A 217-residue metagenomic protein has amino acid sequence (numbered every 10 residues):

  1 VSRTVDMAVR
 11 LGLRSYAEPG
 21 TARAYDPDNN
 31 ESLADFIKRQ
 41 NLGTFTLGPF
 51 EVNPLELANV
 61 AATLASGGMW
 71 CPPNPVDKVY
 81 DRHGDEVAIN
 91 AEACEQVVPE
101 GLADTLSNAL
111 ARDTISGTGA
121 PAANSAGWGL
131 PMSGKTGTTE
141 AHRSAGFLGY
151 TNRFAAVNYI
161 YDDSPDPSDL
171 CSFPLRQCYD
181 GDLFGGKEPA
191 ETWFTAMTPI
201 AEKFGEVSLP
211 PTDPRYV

Functional and structural regions predicted by a protein language model:
V1-P19, K38-S66, A109-R112: Active-site-adjacent helix/loop patches that line small-molecule binding or acyl-intermediate pockets
D6, D28, A34-D35, E202 (+2 more regions): Polar/charged alpha-helical tracts
A8-R39, Y159, S164-S172: Active-site-adjacent bridging/hinge elements
S15, D26-E31, P49-F50, A91-V98: Short, exposed beta-strand "edge-strand" segments with a Pro/Gly-rich flavor and a Y/T-containing core
S32-A34, R39-L42, A123, K135-G137: Short, well-ordered helical secondary-structure segments
E51-V217: A penicillin-recognizing enzyme superfamily signal
